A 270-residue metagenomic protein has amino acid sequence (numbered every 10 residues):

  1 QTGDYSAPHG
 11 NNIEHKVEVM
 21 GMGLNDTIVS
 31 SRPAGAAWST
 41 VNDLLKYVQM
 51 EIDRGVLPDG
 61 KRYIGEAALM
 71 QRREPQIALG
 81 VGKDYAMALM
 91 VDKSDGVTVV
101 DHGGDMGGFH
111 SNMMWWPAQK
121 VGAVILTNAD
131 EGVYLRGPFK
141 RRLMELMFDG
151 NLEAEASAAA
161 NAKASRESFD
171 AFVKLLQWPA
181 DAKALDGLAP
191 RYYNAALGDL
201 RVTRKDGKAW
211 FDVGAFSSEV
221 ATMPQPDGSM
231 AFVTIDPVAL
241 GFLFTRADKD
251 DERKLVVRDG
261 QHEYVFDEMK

Functional and structural regions predicted by a protein language model:
Q1-S6: Short, surface-exposed recognition loops and adjoining beta-strand edges that mediate ligand/DNA contacts, enriched
A7-G10, E14, V19-K270: Catalytic loop of the DD-peptidase/beta-lactamase superfamily, centered on the K-T-G motif and neighboring
